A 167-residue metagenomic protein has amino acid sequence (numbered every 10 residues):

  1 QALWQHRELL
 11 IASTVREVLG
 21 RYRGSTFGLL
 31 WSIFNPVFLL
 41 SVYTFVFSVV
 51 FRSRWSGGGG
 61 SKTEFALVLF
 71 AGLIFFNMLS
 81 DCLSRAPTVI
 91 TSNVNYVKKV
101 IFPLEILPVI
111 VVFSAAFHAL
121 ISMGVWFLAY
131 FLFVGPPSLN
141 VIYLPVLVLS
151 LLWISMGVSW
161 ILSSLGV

Functional and structural regions predicted by a protein language model:
Q1-V167: Hydrophobic transmembrane alpha-helices and immediately adjacent juxtamembrane helices of multi-pass inner-membrane
